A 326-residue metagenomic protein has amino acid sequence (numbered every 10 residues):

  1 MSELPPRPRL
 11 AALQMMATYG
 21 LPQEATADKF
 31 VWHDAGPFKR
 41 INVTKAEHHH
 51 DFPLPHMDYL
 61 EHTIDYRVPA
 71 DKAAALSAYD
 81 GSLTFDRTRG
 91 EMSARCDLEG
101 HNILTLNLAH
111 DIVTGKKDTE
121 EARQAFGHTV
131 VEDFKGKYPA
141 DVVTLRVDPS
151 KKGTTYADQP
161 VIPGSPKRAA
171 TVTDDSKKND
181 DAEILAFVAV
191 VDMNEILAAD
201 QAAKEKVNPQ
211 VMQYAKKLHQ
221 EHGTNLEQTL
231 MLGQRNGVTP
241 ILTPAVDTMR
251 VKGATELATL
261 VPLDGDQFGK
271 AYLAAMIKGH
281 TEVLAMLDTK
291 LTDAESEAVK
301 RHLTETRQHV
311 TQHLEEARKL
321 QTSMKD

Functional and structural regions predicted by a protein language model:
M1-K29, D34-K39, E47-T173: Non-cytosolic coordination micro-motifs
V43: Catalytic domains of cell-wall/extracellular-matrix polysaccharide-remodeling enzymes, centered on de-N-acetylation
A170-D326: His/Met- and acidic-residue-enriched segments that coordinate or traffic transition-metal cofactors and support
